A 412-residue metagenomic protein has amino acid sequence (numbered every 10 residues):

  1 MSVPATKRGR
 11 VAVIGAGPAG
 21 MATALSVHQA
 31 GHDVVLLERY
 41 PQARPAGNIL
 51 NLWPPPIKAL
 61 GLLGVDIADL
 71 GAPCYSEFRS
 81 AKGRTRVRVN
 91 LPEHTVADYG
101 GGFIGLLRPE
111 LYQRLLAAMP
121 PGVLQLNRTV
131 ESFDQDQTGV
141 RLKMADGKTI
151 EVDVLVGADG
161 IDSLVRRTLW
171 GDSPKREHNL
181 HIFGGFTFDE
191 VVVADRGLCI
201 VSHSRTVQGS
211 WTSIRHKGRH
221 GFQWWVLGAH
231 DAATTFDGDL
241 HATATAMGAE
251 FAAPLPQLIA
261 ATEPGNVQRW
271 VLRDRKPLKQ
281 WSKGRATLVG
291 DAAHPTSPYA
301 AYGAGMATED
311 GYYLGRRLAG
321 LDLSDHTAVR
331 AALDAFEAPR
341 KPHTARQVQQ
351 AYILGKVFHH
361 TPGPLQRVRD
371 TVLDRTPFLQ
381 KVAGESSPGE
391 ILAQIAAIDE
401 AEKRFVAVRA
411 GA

Functional and structural regions predicted by a protein language model:
S2-V11, H28, W53-F188, D231-T245 (+2 more regions): Conserved N-terminal helical subregion
V3-G9, D69-G71, G83, Q257 (+2 more regions): C-terminal helical "tail/cap" subdomain of flavin- and related membrane-associated enzymes
A12-Q29, D33-Y40, V156-G157, F183 (+2 more regions): Conserved mid-domain beta->alpha element of the FAD-binding
Q42-K58: Conserved N-terminal glycine-rich FAD pyrophosphate-binding loop of Rossmann-like flavoproteins
A43-R44, L164-V165, P295-S297: Catalytic P-loop NTPase motifs of RecA-like helicase/translocase cores
R79, G197-A233, G248, L272: Active-site substrate-recognition segment that forms the wall of the catalytic cavity or substrate channel
S163, I182-G184, V207-S210, A293-H294: Histidine-centered metal-chelating micro-motifs
T235-N266, V329, A338: Flavin-binding catalytic cores
